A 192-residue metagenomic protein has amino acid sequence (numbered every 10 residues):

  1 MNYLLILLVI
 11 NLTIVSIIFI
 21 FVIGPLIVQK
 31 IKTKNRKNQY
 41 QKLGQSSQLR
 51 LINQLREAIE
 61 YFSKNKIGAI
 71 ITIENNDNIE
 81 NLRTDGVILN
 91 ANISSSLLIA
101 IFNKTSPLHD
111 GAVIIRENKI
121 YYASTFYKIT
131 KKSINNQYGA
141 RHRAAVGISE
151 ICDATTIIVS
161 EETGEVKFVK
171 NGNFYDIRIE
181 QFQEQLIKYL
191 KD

Functional and structural regions predicted by a protein language model:
M1-I31: N-terminal signal-anchor transmembrane alpha helix of single-pass membrane proteins, serving as the membrane-anchoring
I18-I20, L26-D192: Divalent-cation
